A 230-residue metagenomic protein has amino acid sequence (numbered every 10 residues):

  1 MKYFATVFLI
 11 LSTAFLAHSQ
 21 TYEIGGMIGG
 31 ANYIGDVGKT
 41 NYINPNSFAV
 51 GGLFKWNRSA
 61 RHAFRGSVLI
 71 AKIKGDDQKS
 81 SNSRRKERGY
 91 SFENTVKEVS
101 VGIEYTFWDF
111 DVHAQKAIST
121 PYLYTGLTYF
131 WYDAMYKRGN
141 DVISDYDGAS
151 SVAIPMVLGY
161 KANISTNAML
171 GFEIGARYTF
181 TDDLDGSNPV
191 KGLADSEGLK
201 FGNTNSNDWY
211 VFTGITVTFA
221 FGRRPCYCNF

Functional and structural regions predicted by a protein language model:
H18-N57, F212-P225, F230: Short glycine/proline- and aromatic-enriched beta-strand/turn motifs that initiate or cap beta-hairpins
Q20, N44-F48, T95-V99, S119 (+2 more regions): Residues that define the transmembrane beta-barrel architecture of outer-membrane proteins
Y22, R61-F64, D111, N167-L170 (+1 more regions): Repeated loop/turn-to-beta-strand initiation elements of outer-membrane beta-barrel proteins
G26, G30, G52-W56, V101-Y105 (+4 more regions): Residues on the lipid-exposed face of transmembrane beta-strands in outer-membrane beta-barrel proteins
I34-T40, R84-F92, D141-Y146, K200-N203: Extracellular loop and loop/strand-boundary signature of outer-membrane beta-barrel proteins
D36-N41, D77-S83, A114-A117, A134-D141 (+2 more regions): Outer-membrane beta-barrel translocator domains and adjoining extracellular loop/strand segments of Gram-negative
A60-R138, F221: Gram-negative (and chloroplast) outer-membrane scaffold detector with strong preference for beta-barrel transmembrane
Q78, S165-F230: Predominantly the C-terminal beta-signal and adjacent terminal strand-loop region of outer-membrane beta-barrel
